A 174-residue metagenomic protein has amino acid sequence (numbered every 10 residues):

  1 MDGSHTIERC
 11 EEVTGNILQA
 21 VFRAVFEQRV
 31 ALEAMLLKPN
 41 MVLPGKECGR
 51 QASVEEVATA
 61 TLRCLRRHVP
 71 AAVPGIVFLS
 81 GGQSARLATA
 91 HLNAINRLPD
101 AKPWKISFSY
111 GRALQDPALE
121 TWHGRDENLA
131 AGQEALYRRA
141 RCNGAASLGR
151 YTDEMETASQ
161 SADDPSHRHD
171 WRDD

Functional and structural regions predicted by a protein language model:
M1-D2: Amphipathic alpha-helical interface segments within eukaryotic helical scaffold and small GTPase-regulatory domains
H5-D174: Active-site capping/gating regions of soluble enzymes
